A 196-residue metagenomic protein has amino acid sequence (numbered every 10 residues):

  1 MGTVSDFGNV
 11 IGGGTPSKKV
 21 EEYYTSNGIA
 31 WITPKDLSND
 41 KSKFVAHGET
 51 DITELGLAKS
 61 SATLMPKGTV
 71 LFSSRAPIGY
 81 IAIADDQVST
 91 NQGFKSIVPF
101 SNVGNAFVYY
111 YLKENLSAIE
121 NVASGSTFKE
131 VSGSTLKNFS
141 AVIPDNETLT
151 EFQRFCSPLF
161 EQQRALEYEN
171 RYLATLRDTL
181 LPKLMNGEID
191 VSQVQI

Functional and structural regions predicted by a protein language model:
M1-T15, S26-N27, W31, V142 (+2 more regions): Non-catalytic DNA-recognition/assembly elements of restriction-modification systems
S5-P144, Q195: DNA target-recognition domains and sequence-specific DNA-contacting regions of bacterial/archaeal
